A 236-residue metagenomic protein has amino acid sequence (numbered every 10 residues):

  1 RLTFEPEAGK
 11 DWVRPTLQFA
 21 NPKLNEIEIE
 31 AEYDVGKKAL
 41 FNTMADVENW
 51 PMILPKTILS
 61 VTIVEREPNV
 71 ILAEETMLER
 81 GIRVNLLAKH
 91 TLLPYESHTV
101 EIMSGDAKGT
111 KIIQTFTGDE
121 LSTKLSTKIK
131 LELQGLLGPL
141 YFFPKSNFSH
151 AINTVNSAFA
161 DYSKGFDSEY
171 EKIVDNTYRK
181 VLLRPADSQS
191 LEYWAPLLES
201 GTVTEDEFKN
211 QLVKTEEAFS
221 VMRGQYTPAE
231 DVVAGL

Functional and structural regions predicted by a protein language model:
R1-P15, E101-N153: Beta-strand/loop substructures that line and gate deep hydrophobic ligand-binding cavities in soluble
R1-P68: Hydrophobic ligand-binding cavity/cleft-lining segments
L2, I29-A31, V61-I63, N85-L92 (+2 more regions): Hydrophobic/aromatic beta-strand elements that line small-molecule binding cavities or substrate pockets in beta-rich
A20, E48, M52, V61-A107 (+1 more regions): Glycine-rich portal/gate segments that line the openings of hydrophobic small-molecule binding cavities
L24-E32, I58, V70-L72, N85 (+3 more regions): Intrinsic-disorder/low-complexity, polar/charged segments enriched in Ser/Thr/Lys/Arg/Asp/Glu/Gln
Y33, M77, I129-L131: Hydrophobic beta-strand positions in extracellular immunoglobulin-like domains
D34-K38, V64-N69, T91-E96, T115-K124: A short, structured loop/turn motif at beta-sheet edges
F166-L236: Composition-driven recognition of low-complexity segments enriched in small/aliphatic/hydroxylated residues
